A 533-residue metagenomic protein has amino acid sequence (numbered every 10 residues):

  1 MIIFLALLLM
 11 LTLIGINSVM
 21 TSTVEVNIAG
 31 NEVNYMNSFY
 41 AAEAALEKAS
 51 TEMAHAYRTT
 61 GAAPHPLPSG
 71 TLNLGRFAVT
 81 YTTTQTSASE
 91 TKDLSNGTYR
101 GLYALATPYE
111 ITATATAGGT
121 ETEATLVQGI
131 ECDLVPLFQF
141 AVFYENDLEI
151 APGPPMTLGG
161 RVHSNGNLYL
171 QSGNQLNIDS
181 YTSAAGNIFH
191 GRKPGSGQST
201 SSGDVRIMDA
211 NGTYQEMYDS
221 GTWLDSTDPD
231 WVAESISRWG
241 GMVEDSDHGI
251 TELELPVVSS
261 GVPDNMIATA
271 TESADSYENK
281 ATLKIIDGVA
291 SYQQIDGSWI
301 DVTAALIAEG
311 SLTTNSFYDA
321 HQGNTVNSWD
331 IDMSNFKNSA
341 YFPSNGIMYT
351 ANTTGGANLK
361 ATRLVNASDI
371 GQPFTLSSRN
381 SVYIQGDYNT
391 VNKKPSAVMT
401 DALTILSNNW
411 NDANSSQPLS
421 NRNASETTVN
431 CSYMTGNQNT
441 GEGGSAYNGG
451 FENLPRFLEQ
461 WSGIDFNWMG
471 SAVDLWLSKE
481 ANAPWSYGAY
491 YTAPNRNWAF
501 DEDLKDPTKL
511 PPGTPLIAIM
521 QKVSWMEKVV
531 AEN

Functional and structural regions predicted by a protein language model:
M1-I2, G119: Generic start-of-chain signal for non-secretory N-termini
I2-A41: Aliphatic-rich helix starts adjacent to a transmembrane/signal segment
L9, S22, L46-M53, Y57 (+3 more regions): A generic secondary-structure signal for well-formed alpha-helical elements
I16, T51-A54, N187, Q438: Generic secondary-structure signature for well-ordered alpha-helical cores
N27-Y57, S164: Membrane-proximal N-terminal amphipathic helix
R58-H65, S69-P108, P136-Q139, F143-N533: C-terminal globular interaction/adhesion domains in large, modular proteins
A113-V135: Short, structured interface segments
